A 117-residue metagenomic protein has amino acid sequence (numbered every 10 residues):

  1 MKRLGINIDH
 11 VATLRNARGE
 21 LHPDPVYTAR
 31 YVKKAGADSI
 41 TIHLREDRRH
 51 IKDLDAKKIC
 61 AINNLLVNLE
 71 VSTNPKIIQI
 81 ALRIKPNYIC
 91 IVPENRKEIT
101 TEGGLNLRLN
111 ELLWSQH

Functional and structural regions predicted by a protein language model:
M1-L69, N74, L82-K85: Conserved N-terminal beta1-alpha1 strand-loop-helix module at the mouth
K76-I77, I84-H117: Conserved anion-binding
